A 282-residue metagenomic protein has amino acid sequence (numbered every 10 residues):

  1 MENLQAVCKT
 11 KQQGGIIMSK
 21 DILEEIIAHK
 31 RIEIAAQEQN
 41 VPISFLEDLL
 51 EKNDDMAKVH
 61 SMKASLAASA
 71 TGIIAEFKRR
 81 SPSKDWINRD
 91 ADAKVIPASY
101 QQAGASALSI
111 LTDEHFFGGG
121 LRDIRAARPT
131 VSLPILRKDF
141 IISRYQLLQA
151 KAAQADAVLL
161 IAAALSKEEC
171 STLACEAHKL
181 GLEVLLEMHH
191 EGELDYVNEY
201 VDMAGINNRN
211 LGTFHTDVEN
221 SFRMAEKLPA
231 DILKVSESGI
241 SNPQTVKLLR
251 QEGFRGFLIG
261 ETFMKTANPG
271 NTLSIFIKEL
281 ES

Functional and structural regions predicted by a protein language model:
N3-I17: Short, Lys/Arg-enriched N-terminal segments with co-localized hydrophobic residues within the first ~10-30 amino acids
M18-N88: An N-cap/entry alpha-helix motif that binds or orients negatively charged groups
H29, K78-R80, D113, F140 (+5 more regions): Active-site beta-loop-alpha junctions enriched in small/polar residues
F77, K84-L185, E191-Y196, S221-M224: N-terminal active-site wall of soluble small-molecule enzyme domains
I142-A153, E191-Y200, I240-I259: Catalytic cores of alpha/beta
Q149-E169, I206-H215, F254-L273: Glycine-rich phosphate-binding active-site loops on the catalytic face of alpha/beta enzymes
M203-T245, R250-I259: Catalytic-face loop-and-helix region of soluble metabolic enzyme cores
M224-K227, R250, K265-S282: C-terminal helical cap(s) of enzyme catalytic domains, especially alpha/beta-barrels
